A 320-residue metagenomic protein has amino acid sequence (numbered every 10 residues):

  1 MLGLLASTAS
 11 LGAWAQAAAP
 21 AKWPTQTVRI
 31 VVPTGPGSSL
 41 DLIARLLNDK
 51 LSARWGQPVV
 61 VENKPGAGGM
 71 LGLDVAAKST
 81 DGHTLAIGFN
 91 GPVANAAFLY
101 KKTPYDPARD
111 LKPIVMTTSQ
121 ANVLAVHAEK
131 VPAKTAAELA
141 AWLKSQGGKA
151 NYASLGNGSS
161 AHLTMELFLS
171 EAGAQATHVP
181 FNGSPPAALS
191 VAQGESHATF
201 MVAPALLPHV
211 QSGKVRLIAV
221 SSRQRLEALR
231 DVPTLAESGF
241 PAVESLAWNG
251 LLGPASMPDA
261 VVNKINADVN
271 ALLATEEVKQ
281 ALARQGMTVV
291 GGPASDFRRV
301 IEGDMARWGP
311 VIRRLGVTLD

Functional and structural regions predicted by a protein language model:
M1-L2: N-terminal export leaders
S7-A15: N-terminal signal peptide c-region/cleavage motif recognized by signal peptidases
A15-R109, K149, N157, G173-A198 (+3 more regions): N-terminal (or domain-start) structured segment
T25-T27, S170-A174, Q211, E237 (+1 more regions): An extracytoplasmic/periplasmic, membrane-proximal ligand-sensing/linker region
G35-G37, N90-G91, N122, H127-P132 (+5 more regions): Short coil/turn segments
K78-T84, F98-P186, L235, W248-A281: Hinge/capping helix and adjacent helix->loop/strand transition within the periplasmic-binding protein
P92-K102, H162, L167-E171, A198-V232 (+1 more regions): A ligand-binding cleft/hinge motif common to bilobed small-molecule-binding domains
S119, L206-A274, G303-A306: C-terminal lobe and pocket-closing loops of periplasmic/extracytoplasmic Venus-flytrap solute-binding proteins
